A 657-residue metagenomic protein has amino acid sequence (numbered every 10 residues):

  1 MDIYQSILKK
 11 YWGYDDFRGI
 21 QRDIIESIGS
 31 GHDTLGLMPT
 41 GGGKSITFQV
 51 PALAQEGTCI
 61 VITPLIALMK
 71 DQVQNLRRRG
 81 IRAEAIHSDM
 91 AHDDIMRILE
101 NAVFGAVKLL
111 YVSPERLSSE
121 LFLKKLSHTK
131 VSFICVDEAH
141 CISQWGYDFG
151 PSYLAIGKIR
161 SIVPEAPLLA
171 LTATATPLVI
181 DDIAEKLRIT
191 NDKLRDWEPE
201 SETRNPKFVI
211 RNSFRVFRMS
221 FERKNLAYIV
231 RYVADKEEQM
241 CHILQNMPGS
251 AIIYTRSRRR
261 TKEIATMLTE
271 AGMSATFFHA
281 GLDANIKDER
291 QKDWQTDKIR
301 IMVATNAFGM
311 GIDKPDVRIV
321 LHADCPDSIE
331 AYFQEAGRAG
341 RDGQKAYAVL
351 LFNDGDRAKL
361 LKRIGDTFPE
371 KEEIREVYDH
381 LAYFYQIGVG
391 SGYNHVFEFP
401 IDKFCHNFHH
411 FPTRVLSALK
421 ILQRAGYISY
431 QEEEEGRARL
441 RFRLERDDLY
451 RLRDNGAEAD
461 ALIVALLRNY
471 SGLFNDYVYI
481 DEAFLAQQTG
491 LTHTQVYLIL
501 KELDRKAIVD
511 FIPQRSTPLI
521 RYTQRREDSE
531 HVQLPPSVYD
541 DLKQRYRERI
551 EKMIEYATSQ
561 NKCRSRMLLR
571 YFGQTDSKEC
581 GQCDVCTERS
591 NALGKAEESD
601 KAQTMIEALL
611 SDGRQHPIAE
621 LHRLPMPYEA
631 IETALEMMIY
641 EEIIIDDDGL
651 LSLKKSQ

Functional and structural regions predicted by a protein language model:
M1-Y11, D15-G19, D23-S45, A52-I60 (+2 more regions): Helicase motor core with emphasis on the C-terminal RecA-like subdomain
A85, Q239, I243, S257 (+6 more regions): A broadly structural signal marking compact, well-ordered functional cores that mediate small-ligand/cofactor/substrate
E370-R526, H531-A634, E641-D647, L651-L653: C-terminal accessory/connector segments of nucleic-acid motor ATPases
